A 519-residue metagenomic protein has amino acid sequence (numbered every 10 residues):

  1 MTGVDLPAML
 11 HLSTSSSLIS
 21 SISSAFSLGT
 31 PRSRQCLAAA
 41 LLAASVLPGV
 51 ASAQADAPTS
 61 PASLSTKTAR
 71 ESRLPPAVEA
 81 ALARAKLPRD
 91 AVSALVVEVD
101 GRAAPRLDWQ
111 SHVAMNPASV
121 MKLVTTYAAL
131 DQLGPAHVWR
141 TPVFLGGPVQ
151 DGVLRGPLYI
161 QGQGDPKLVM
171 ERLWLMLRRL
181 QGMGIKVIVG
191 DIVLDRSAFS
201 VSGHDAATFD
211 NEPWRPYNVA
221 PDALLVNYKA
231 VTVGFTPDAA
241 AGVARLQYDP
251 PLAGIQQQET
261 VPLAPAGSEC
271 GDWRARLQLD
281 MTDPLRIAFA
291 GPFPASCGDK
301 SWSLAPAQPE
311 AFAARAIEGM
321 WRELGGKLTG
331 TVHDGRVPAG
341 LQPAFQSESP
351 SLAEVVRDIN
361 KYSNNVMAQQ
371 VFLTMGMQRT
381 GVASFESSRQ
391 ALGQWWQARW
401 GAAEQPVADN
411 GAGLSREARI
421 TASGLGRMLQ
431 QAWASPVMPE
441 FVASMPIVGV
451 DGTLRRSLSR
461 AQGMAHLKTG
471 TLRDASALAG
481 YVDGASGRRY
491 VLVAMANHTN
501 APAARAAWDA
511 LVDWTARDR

Functional and structural regions predicted by a protein language model:
L12-A38: Bacterial N-terminal signal peptides that target proteins for export
A38-P48: Bacterial N-terminal signal peptides
G49-A53: Sec/Tat signal peptide C-region and signal peptidase I cleavage site
Q54-A85, D131-A402, R517-D518: Conserved serine DD-peptidase/penicillin-binding transpeptidase domain and beta-lactam-recognizing active-site
A83-W109, H333: A short, well-structured edge-of-sheet supersecondary motif
R106-D108, Y362, F372-R519: Small-residue-rich helix-loop
D108-A128: Short active-site loop at a secondary-structure junction that contains or immediately precedes the catalytic residue(s)
